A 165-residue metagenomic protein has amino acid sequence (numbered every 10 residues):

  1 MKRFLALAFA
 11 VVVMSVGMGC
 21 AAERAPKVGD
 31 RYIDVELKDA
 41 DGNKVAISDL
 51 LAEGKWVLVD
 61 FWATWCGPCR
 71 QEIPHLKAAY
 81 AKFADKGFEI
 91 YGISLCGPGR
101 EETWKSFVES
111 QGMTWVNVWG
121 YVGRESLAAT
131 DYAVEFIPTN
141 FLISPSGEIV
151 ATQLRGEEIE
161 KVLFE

Functional and structural regions predicted by a protein language model:
M1-E36, E165: N-terminal targeting signals for export/organelle localization
V35-V57: A short beta-strand-turn-helix
E36, K105-F141, P145: Short, internal strand/loop/helix patches that form the active-site neighborhood or redox-interaction surface
G54-V57, F61-W65, E72, F136: Short pre-active-site segment immediately N-terminal to redox-active cysteine/selenocysteine motifs in thiol-based
W62-W65, C69, W104, W115: Signature tryptophan residues that serve as conserved aromatic anchors
Q71-Q111, G123-T130: Structural microenvironment flanking redox-active thiols in thiol-disulfide oxidoreductases
F136-E165: Thiol-/selenol-based redox modules, centered on thioredoxin-like and closely related oxidoreductase domains
